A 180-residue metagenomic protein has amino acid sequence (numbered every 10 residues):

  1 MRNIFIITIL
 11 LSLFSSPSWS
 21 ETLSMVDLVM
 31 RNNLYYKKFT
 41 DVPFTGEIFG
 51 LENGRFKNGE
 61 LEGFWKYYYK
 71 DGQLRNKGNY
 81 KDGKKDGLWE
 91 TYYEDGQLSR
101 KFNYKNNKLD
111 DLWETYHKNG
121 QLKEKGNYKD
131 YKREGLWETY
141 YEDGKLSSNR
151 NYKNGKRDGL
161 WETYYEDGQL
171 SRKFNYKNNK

Functional and structural regions predicted by a protein language model:
I4-F14: Sec-dependent N-terminal signal peptides
S15-K180: Glycine/tyrosine- and acidic-biased, solvent-exposed loop/turn segments at the edges of beta-strands
